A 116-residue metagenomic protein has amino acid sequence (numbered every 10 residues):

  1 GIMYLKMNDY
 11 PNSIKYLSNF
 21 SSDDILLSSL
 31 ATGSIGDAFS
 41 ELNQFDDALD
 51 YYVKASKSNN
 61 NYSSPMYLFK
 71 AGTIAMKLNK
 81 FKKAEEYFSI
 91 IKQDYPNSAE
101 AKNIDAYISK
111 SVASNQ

Functional and structural regions predicted by a protein language model:
M3, N19-S29, K57-S64, K92-I104: Short solvent-exposed coil/turn linkers within tandem alpha-helical repeat scaffolds
